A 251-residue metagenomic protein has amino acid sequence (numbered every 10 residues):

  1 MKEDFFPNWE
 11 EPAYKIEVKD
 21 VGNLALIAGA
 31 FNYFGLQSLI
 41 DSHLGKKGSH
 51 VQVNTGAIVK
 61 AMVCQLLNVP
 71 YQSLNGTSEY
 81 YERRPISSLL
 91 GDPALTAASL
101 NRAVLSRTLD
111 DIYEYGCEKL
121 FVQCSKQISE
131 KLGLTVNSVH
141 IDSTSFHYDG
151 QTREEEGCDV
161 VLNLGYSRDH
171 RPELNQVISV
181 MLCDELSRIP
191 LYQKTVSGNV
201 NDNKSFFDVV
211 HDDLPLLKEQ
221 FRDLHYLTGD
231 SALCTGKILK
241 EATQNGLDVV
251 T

Functional and structural regions predicted by a protein language model:
M1-N163, M181-N201, F207, L216: Dynamic "connector" segments at or just before major functional cores
G133, N175, T243-N245: A short, structural micro-pattern
R168-P172: Carboxylate/His-rich catalytic cores and anion/metal-binding grooves
L174-V180: Short glycine-rich loop/turn motifs
N175, Y192-T195, D248-T251: An anionic, glycine-rich sequence signature occurring as long contiguous blocks
N201-T251: An internal, acidic/charged active-site-proximal segment that coordinates divalent cations and/or engages
